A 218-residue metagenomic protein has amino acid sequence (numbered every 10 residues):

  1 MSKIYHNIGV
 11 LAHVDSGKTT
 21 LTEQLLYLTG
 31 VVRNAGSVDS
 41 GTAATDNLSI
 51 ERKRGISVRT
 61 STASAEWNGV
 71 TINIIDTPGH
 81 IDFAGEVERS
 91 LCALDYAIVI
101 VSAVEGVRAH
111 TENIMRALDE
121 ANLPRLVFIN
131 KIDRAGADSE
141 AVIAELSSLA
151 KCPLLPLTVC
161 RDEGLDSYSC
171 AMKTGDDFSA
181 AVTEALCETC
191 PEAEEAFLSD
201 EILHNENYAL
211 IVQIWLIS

Functional and structural regions predicted by a protein language model:
M1-S16, N34-A35, A103-S218: P-loop NTPase catalytic nucleotide-binding module
M1-V101, E105-V107, A141, S148-C152 (+3 more regions): P-loop NTPase switch module centered on the Walker A-proximal segment
